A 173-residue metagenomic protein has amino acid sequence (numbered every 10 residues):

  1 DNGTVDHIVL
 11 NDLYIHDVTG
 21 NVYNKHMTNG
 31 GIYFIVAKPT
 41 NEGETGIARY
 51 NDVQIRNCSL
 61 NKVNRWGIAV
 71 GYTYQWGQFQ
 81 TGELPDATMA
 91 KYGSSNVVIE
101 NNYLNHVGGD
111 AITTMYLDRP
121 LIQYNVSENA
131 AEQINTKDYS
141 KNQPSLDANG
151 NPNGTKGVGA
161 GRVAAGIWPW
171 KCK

Functional and structural regions predicted by a protein language model:
D1-V9, G20-A48: Extracellular beta-strand-rich solenoid/capping regions of secreted or surface-exposed proteins that bind or remodel
D6-T19, G43-W66, Q78-D110, D118-G157 (+1 more regions): Right-handed parallel beta-helix
T28, K38, Y72-Y74, Y116-D118: Active-site-proximal loop/turn and secondary-structure-junction residues that shape catalytic pockets, frequently
V36-K38, K62, Y72, K171: Non-catalytic surface loops within mature trypsin-like serine protease
T113: Active-site-flanking alpha-helical
